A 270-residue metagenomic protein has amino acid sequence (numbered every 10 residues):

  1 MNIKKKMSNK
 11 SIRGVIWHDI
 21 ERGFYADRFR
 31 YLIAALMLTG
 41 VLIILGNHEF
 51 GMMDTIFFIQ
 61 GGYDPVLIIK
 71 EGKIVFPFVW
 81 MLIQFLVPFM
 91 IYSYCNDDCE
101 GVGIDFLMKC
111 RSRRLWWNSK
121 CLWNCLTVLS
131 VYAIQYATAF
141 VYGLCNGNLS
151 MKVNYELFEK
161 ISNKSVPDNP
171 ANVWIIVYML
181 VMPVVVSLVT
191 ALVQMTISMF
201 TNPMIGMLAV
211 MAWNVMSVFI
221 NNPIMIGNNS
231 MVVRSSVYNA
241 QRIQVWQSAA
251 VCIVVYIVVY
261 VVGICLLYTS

Functional and structural regions predicted by a protein language model:
M1-A34: Aromatic- and glycine-rich beta-strand/loop motifs that create alpha-glucan
W17-I20, F24, R114-L126: Interfacial transmembrane-helix starts/ends
L36-I43, I253-C265: Hydrophobic core of alpha-helical transmembrane segments in multi-pass integral membrane proteins
G40-Y94, N118-M199, P203, R234-C252: Secretory targeting signals
I91-K109, R113: Transmembrane helix boundary and interhelical loop/hinge segments in multi-pass membrane proteins
S112-R114, N202-M207: Membrane-helix interface segments
I205-S217: Central hydrophobic cores of alpha-helical transmembrane segments in multi-pass integral membrane proteins
Y268-T269: Conserved small/polar residues in nucleotide/adenosyl-binding loops
